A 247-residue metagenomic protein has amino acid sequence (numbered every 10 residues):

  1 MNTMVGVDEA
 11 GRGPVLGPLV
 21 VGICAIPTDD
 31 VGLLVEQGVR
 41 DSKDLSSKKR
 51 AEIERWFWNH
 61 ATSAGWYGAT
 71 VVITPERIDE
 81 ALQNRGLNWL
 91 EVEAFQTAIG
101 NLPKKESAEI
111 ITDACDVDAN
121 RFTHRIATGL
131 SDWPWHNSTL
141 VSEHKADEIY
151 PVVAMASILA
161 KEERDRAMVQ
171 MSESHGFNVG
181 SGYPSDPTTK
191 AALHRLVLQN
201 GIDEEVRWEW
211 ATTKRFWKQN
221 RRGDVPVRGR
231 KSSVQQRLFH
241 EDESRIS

Functional and structural regions predicted by a protein language model:
M1-S247: RNase H-like, Mg2+-dependent phosphodiesterase core, and more generally RNA phosphate-backbone-engaging helix-loop
